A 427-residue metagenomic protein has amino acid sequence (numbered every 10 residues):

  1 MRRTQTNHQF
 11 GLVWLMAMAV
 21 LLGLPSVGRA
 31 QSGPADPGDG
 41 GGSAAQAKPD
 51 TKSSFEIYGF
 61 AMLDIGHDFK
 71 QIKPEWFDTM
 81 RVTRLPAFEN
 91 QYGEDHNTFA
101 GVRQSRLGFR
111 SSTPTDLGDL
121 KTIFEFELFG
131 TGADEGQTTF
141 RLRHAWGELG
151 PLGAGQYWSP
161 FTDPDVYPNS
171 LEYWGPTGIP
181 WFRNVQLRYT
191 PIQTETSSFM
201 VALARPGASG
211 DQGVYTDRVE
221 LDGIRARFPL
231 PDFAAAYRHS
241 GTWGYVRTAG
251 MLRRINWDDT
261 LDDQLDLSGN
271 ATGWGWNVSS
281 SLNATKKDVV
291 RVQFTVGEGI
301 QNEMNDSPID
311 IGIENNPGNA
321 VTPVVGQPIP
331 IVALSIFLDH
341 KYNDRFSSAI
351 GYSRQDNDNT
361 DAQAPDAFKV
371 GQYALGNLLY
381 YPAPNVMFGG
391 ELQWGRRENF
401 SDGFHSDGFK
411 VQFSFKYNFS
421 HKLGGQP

Functional and structural regions predicted by a protein language model:
V13-P25: Bacterial N-terminal signal peptides
G28-S32: Boundary at the C-terminal end of the N-terminal hydrophobic targeting segment
G40-S43, A87-G93, N169-E172, T216-L221 (+4 more regions): Extracytoplasmic loops and strand-loop junctions of Gram-negative outer membrane beta-barrel proteins
Q46-F77, R81-R84, F88-D211, R227-L230 (+2 more regions): Outer membrane beta-barrel
D68-I72, A133-E135, D163-Y167, A208-G213 (+6 more regions): Outer-membrane beta-barrel proteins
H96-F99, E135-T139, G175-W181, G223-P229 (+6 more regions): Replace "Gram-negative outer membrane beta-barrel proteins" with "bacterial and organellar outer membrane beta-barrel
S240-F368, G425-P427: Detector for outer-membrane/organellar transmembrane beta-barrel domains, recognizing the amphipathic beta-strand
Y380-P382, S406-P427: Outer-membrane beta-barrel "beta-signal"
